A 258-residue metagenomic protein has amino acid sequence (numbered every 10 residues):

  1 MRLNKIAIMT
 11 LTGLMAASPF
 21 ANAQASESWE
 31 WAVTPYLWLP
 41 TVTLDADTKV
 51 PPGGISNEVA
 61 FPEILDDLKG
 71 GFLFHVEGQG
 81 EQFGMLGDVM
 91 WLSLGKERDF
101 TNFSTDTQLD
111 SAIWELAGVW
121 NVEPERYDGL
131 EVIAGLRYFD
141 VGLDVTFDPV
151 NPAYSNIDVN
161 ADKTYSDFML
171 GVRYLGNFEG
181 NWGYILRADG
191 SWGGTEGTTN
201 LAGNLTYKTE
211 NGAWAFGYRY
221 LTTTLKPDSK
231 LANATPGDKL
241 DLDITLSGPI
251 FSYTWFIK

Functional and structural regions predicted by a protein language model:
N22-W29, E123-G129, F178-W182, E210-N211 (+1 more regions): Short loop/turn motifs that connect adjacent beta-strands in outer-membrane beta-barrel proteins
Q24-W91, F256-K258: Short glycine/proline- and aromatic-enriched beta-strand/turn motifs that initiate or cap beta-hairpins
E27-W29, L68-F72, D110-W114, D128 (+4 more regions): Residues that define the transmembrane beta-barrel architecture of outer-membrane proteins
V33-P35, F74-G80, L116-W120, A134-L136 (+4 more regions): Residues on the lipid-exposed face of transmembrane beta-strands in outer-membrane beta-barrel proteins
D45-E63, G95-L109, V141-D162, K226-L242: Flexible, solvent-exposed loop segments that connect beta-strands
F83-R98, N102-S155, Y165-G171, G176-N181: Gram-negative (and chloroplast) outer-membrane scaffold detector with strong preference for beta-barrel transmembrane
W182-E196: Transmembrane beta-strand segments that form the barrel wall of outer-membrane beta-barrel proteins
A215-K258: Outer-membrane beta-barrel translocator/channel fold
